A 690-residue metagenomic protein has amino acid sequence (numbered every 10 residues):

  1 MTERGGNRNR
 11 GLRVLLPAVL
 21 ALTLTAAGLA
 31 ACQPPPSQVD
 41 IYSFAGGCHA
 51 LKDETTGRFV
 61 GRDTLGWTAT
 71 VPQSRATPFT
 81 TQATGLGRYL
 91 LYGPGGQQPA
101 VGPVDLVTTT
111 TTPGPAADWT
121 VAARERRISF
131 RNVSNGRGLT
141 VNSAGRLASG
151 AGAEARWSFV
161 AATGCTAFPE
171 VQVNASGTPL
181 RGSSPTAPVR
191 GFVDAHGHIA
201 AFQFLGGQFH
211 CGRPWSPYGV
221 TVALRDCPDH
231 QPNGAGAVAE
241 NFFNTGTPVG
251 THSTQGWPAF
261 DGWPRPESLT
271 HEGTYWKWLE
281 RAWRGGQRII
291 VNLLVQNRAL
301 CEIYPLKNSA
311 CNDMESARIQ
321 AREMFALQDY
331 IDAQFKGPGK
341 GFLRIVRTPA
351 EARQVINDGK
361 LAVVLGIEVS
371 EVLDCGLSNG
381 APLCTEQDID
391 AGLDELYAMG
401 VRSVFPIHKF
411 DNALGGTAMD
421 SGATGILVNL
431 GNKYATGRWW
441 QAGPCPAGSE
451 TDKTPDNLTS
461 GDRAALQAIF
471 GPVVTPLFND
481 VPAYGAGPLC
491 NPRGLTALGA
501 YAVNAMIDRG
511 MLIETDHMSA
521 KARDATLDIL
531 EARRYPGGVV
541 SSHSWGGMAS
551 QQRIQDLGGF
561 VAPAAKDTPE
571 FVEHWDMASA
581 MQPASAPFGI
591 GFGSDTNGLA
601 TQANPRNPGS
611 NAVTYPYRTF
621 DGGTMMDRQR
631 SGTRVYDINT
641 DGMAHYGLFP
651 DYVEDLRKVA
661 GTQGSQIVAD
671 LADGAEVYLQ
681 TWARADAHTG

Functional and structural regions predicted by a protein language model:
T2-Q33: Secretory targeting and sorting signals
G28, H49, V193, L361-L365 (+1 more regions): A broad, low-specificity signal marking well-ordered, structured residues that form hydrophobic/aromatic
C32-E170: Lectin-like carbohydrate-binding module/patch detector with strong preference for beta-trefoil
T56, G95, N135, A153 (+6 more regions): Residues that flank catalytic or metal-binding motifs in active/ligand-binding sites
V160-P492, A497-N504, D508, K521-E531 (+1 more regions): N-terminal hydrophobic targeting/anchoring segments and the immediately downstream early-domain regions of hydrolases
L512-T515, V540-S541, A562-P563: Short catalytic-loop micro-motif centered on adjacent basic/acidic residues
Y535-H543: Short hydrophobic/aromatic-enriched beta-strand-loop microsegments
